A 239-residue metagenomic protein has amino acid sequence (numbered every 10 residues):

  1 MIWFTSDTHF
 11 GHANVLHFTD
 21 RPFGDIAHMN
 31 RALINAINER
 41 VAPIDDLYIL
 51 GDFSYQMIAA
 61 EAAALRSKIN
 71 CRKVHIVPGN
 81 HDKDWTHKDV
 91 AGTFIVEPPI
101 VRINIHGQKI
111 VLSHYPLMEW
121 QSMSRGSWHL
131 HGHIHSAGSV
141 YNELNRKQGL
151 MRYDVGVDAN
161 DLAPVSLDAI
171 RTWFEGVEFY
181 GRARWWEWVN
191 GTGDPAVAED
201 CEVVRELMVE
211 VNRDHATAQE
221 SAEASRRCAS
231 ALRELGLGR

Functional and structural regions predicted by a protein language model:
M1, A196-E199, R233-R239: Short intrinsically disordered terminal tails
M1-D7, R152-V155: Short, hydrophobic/glycine-enriched beta-strand segments
W3-R102: Core catalytic region of metal-dependent phosphoesterases/phosphodiesterases, especially metallo-beta-lactamase-like
A13, A163-P164, D214: Short, solvent-exposed loop/turn elements at domain surfaces
N70-V74, Q148, G238: Structural alpha-beta junctions
A91-T192: Conserved beta-sheet core of the metallophosphoesterase superfamily
D194-S221: Amphipathic alpha-helical oligomerization segments
E220-R239: Short, charge-rich amphipathic interface segments used for partner binding and complex assembly
